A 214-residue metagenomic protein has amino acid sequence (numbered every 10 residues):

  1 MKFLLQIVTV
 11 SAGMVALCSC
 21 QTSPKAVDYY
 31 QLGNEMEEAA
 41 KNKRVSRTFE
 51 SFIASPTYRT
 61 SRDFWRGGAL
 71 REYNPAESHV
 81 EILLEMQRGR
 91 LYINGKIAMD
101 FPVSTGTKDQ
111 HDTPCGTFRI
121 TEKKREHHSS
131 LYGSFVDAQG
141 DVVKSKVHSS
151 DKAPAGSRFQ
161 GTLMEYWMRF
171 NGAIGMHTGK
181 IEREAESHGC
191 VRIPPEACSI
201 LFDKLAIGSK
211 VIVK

Functional and structural regions predicted by a protein language model:
K2-L5, S19-K214: N-terminal pre-domains immediately preceding structured catalytic cores
L5-A12: Sec-dependent signal peptide hydrophobic core
M14-L17: Bacterial Sec-type N-terminal signal peptides, specifically the leucine/valine-rich hydrophobic h-region
